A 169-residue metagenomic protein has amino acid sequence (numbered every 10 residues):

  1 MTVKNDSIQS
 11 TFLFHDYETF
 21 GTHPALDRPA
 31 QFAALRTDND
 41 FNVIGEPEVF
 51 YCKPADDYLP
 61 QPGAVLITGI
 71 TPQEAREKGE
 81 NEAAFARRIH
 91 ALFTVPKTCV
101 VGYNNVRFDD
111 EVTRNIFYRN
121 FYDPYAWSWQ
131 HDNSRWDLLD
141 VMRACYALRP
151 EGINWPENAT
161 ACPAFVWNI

Functional and structural regions predicted by a protein language model:
M1-Y17: N-terminal accessory regions of nucleic-acid-interacting proteins
K4, L59-G63, R87: Membrane-targeting and insertion segments and their boundary/processing signals
S10-T11, A25-I70, F93-I169: Metal-dependent phosphoesterase core characteristic of DEDDh/y 3'-5' exonuclease domains
H15, K78-G79, G102-N105: Short His-Asn-centered micro-motif
E18-A25: Short acidic, Gly/Ser-rich segments with clustered Asp/Glu that frequently serve as metal-coordination loops in enzyme
G21, R88-L92: A generic secondary-structure signal
I67-R88: Metal-dependent phosphoesterase signature
